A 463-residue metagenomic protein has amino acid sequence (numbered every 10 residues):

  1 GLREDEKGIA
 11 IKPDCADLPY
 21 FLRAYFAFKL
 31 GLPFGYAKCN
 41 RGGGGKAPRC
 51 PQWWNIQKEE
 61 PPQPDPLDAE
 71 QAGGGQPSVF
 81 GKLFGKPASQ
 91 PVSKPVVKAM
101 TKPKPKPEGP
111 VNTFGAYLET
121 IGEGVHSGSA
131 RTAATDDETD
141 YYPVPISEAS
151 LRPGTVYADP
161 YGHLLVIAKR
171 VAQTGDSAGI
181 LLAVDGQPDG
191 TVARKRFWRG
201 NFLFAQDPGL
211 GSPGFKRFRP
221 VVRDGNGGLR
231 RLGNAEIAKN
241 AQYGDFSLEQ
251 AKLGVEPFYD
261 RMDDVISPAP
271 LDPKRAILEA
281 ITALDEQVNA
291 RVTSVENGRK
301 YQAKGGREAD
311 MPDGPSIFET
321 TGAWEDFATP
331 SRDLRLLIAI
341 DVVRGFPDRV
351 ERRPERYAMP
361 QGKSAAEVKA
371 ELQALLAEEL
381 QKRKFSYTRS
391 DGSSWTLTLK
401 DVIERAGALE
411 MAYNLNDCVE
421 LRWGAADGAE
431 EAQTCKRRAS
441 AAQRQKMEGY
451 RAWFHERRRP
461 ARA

Functional and structural regions predicted by a protein language model:
G1-P33, C39-G122, R131-T139, R219-A463: Mixed-charge, low-complexity intrinsically disordered regions
E138-I146: Active-site neighborhood of thiol-dependent amide/isopeptide-bond enzymes
P145-R152, Y157-A158: Short, well-ordered loop/turn sites that connect or cap secondary structure elements
P153, Y161-H163, G179: Envelope-exposed proteins and targeting segments
D159-Y161, D185-G186: Short His-Asn-centered micro-motif
H163-Q173: Short beta-strand-centered aromatic/proline hotspots
Q173-G186: Short, solvent-exposed secondary-structure boundary/capping segments
P188-Q242: Glycine- and charge-enriched low-complexity intrinsically disordered segments
